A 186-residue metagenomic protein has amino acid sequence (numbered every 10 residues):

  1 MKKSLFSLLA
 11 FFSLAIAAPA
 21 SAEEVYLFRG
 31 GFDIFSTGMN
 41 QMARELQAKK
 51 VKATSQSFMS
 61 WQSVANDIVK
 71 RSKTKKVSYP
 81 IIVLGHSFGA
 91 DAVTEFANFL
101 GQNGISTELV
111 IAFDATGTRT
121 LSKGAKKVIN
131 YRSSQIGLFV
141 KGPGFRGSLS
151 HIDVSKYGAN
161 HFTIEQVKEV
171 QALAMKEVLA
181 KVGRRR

Functional and structural regions predicted by a protein language model:
M1-S4: Positively charged n-region of N-terminal signal peptides that target proteins for export
S7-A15: Bacterial N-terminal signal peptides
I16-A22: Sec/Tat signal peptide C-region and signal peptidase I cleavage site
A22-Y79, K156-H161: Active-site catalytic motif of lipid deacylating hydrolases and related acyltransferases
M39-Q41, K123-R186: Lipolytic serine-hydrolase domain surface
G85-G89, V93: Gly/Ala-rich beta-loop-alpha elbow adjacent to hydrolase catalytic centers
V93-G101: Short glycine-enriched nucleophile-adjacent loop and the immediately C-terminal alpha-helix near the catalytic center
